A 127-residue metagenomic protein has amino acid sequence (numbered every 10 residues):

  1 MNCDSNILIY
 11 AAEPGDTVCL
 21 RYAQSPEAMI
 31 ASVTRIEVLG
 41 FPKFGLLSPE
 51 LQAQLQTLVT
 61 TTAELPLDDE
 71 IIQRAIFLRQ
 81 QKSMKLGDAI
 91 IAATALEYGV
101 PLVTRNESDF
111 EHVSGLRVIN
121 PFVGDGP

Functional and structural regions predicted by a protein language model:
M1-I30, F41-Q56, D125-P127: Short, well-structured N-terminal submotif of metal-dependent ribonuclease cores
I7-L8, T34, I71, I90-I91 (+1 more regions): Alpha-helix capping/helix-boundary segments
T17, A63-R105: Active-site neighborhoods of divalent-metal-dependent phosphate/nucleic-acid chemistry enzymes
Q24, T60, V113-S114: Short, structured coil segments at secondary-structure junctions
L39, Q56-V59, I76: Amphipathic alpha-helical segments within well-ordered protein domains
A92, L96-P127: Acidic, PIN/NYN-like endoribonuclease modules and their adjacent C-terminal/linker elements
